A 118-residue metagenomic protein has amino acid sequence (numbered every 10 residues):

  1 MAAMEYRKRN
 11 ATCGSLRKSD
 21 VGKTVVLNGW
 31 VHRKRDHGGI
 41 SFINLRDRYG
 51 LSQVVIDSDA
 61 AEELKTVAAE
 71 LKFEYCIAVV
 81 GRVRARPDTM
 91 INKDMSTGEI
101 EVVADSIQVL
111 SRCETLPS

Functional and structural regions predicted by a protein language model:
M1-S118: Class II aminoacyl-tRNA synthetase catalytic cores and aaRS-like
